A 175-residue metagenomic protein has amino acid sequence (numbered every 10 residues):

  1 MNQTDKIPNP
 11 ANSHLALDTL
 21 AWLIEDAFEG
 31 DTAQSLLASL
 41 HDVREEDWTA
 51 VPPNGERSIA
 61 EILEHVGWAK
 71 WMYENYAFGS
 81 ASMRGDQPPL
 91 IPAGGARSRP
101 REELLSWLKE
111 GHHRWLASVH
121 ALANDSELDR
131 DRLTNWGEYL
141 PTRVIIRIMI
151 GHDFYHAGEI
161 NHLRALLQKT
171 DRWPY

Functional and structural regions predicted by a protein language model:
N2-L15, A21-G30, Q34-L40, E45-P92 (+1 more regions): Short, contiguous alpha-helical
A93-L133, V144-H152: Acidic/histidine-rich alpha-helical segments that form the ligand environment of transition-metal centers
